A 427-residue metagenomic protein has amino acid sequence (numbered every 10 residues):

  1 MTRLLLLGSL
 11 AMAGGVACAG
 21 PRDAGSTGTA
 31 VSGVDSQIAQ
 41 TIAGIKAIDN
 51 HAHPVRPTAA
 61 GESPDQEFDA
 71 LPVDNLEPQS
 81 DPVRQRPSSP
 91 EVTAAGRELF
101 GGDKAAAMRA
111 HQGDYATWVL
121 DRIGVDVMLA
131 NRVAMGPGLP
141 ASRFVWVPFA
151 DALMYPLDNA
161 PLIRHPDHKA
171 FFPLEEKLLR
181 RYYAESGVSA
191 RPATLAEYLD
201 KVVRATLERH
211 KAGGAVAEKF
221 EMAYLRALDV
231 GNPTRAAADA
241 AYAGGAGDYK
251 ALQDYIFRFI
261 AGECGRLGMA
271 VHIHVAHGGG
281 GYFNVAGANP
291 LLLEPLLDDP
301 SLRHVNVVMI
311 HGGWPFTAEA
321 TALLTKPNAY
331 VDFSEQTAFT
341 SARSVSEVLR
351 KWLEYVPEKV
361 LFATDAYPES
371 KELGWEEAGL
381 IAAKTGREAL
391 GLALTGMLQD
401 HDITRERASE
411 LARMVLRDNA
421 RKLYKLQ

Functional and structural regions predicted by a protein language model:
R3-G15: Bacterial N-terminal signal peptides
G33-N50, P57-P64, D69-A106, P357-K359 (+1 more regions): Mid-to-C-terminal alpha-helical segments outside catalytic/metal-binding sites
H51, M128, E218, H274 (+4 more regions): Conserved, mostly hydrophobic/aromatic
H53, V133, F149-Y155, E221-L225 (+4 more regions): Active-site beta-loop-alpha junctions enriched in small/polar residues
H111-A270, E335: Active-site gating/metal-coordination segments in enzymes
L195-F220, R226-A329, R343-L361: Histidine/acidic residue-rich metal-binding segments in metalloenzymes
A288, L292, P300-N306, G312-Q427: H/E-rich (His + Asp/Glu) clusters that bind or coordinate divalent metals
